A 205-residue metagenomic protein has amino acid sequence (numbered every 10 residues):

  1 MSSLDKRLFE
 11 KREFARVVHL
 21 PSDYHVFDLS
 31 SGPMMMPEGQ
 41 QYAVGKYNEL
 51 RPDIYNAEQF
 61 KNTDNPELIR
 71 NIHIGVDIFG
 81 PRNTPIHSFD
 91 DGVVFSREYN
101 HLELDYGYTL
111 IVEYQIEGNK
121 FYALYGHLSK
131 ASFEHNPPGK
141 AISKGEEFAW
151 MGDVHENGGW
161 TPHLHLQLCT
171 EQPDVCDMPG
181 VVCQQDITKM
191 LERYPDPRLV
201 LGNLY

Functional and structural regions predicted by a protein language model:
M1-D77, P81, I187-Y205: Polar/charged, compositionally biased leader and regulatory segments
S2-L20, E134-E146, W150-E156, W160-Y205: Acidic, glycine-rich catalytic/binding loops that coordinate metals and/or anionic ligands
P66-E103: Short, glycine/small-residue-enriched coil/turn segments at secondary-structure junctions
H73, H127, H163-H165: Histidine-centered active-site/metal-ligand motif
V76, Y108-L110, P162-L164: Short beta-strand micro-motifs in enzyme catalytic cores
I78, G92, V112, G145 (+1 more regions): Terminal peptide-recognition signature
G80, A131-N136: Short alpha-helix capping/helix-loop boundary micro-motifs
S88-S132: Zn2+-dependent peptidoglycan hydrolase active-site motif and core
